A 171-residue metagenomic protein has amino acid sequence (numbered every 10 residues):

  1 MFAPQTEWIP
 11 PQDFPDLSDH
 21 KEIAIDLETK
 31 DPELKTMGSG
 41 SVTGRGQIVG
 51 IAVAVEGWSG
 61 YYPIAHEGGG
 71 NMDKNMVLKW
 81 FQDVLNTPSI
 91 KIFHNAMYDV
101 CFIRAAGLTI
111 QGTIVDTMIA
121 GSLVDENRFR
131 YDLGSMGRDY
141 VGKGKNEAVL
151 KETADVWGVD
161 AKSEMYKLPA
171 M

Functional and structural regions predicted by a protein language model:
M1-K35, G44, V77: N-terminal accessory regions of nucleic-acid-interacting proteins
M1-P4, G46-M171: Active-site-proximal helix-loop-helix substrate-binding element of RNase H-like nuclease domains
